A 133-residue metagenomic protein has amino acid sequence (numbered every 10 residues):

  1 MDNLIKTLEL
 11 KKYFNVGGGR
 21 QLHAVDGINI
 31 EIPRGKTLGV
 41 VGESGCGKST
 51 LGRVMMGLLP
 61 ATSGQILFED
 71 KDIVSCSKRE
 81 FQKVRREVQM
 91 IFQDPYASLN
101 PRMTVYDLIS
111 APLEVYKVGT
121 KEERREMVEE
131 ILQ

Functional and structural regions predicted by a protein language model:
M1-Q133: ABC transporter nucleotide-binding domains
